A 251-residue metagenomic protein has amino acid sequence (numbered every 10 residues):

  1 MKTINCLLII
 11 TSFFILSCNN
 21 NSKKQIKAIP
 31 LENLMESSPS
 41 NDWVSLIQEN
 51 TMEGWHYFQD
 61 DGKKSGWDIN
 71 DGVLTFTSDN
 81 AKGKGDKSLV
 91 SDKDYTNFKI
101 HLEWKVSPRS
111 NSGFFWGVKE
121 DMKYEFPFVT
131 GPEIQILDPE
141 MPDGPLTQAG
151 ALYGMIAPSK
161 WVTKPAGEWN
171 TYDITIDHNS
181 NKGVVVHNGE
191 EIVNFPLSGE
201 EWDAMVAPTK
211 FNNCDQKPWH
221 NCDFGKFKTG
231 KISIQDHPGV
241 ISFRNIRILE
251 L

Functional and structural regions predicted by a protein language model:
M1-I29: Bacterial Sec-dependent N-terminal signal peptides
C18-L251: Carbohydrate-interacting regions of secretory-pathway proteins
